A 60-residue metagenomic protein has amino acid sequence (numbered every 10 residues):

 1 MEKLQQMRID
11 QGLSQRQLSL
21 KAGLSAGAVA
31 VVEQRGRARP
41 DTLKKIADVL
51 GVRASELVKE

Functional and structural regions predicted by a protein language model:
M1-D10: A short, Lys/Arg-rich alpha-helix, primarily the initiator
L4, L18-S19, V29-V32, L57: Conserved hydrophobic/aromatic packing and binding residues within compact polymer-binding modules
L4, Q15, L43: Generic structural marker for isolated residues within well-ordered, non-membrane alpha-helices of soluble domains
R8, S19, A47: The alpha-helix within a helix-turn-helix
G23, D41-E56: DNA major-groove recognition helix of helix-turn-helix/homeodomain DNA-binding modules
L24-A38: Recognition helix of helix-turn-helix/homeodomain-like DNA-binding domains that insert into the DNA major groove
